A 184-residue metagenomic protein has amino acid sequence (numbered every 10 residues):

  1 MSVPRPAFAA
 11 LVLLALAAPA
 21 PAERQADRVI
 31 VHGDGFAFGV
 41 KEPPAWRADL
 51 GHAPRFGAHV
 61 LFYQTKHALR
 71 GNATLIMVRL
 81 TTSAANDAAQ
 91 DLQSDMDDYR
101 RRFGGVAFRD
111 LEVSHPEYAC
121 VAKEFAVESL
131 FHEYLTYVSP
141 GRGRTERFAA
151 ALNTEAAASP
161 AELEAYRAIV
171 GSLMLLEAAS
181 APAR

Functional and structural regions predicted by a protein language model:
M1-F8: Bacterial N-terminal signal peptides that target proteins for export
A17-P19: N-terminal signal peptide c-region/cleavage motif recognized by signal peptidases
R24-V29, A58-V60, S114-E124: Short, hydrophobic/aromatic-rich segments at coil-to-beta transitions
R28-G39, E162: Short aromatic-glycine motifs in intrinsically disordered, low-complexity regions
D34-Q90: Secretory pathway targeting signatures of secreted, lumenal, and periplasmic proteins
P44-R47, E146-R184: Surface-exposed amphipathic alpha-helical segments
L80-S83, D98, A151-A157: Short, solvent-exposed aromatic-acidic interface loops
Q93-G141: Signature of long, low-cysteine stretches enriched in small and polar/charged residues
